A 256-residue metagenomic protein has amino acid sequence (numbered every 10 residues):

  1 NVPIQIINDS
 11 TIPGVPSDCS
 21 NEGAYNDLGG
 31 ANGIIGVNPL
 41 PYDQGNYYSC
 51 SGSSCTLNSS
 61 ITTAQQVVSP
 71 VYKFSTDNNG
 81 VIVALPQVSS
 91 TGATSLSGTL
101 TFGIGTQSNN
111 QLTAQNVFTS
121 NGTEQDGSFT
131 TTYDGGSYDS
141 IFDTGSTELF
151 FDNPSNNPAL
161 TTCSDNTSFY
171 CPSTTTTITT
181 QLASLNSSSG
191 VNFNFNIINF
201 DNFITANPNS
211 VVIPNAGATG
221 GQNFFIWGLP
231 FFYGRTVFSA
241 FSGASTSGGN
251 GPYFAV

Functional and structural regions predicted by a protein language model:
V2-P3, Y138-S140, L149, S189-F195: Short beta-strand segments
V2-S137, G249-Y253: Aspartyl protease catalytic domain
D9-I12, L40-Y42, Q107-N109, G145-L149 (+3 more regions): Solvent-exposed loop/turn segments at secondary-structure junctions within structured extracellular/periplasmic domains
A31-L40, N121-Y170, G228: Aspartyl protease active-site motif detector
V83, F102, S140-F142, T180 (+1 more regions): Preference for bulky hydrophobic residues occupying beta-strand positions in well-ordered beta-sheet regions
L96, D134-S137, T144-G145, G220-G221 (+1 more regions): Short, well-ordered loop/turn elements at secondary-structure boundaries
D152-T205: A compact, surface-exposed functional segment
S187-V256: Aspartic protease catalytic domain
